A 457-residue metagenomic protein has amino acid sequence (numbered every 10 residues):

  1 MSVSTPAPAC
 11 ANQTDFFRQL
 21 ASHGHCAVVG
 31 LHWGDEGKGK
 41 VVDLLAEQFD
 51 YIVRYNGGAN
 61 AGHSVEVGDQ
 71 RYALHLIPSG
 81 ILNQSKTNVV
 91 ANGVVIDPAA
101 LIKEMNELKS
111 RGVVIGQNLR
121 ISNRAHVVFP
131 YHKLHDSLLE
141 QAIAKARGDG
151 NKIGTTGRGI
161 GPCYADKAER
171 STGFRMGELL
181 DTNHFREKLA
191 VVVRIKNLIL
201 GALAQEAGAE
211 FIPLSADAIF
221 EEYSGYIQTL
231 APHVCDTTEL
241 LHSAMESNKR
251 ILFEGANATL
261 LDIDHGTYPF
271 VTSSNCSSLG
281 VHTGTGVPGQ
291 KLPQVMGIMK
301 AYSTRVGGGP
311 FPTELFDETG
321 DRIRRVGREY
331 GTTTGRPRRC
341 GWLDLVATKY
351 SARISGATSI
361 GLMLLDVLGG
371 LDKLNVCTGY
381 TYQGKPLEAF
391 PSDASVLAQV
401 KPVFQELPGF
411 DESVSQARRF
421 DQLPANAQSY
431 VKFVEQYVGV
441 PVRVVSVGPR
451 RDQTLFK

Functional and structural regions predicted by a protein language model:
S2-K457: Non-transmembrane, aqueous-exposed alpha-helical and coiled segments at domain scale
